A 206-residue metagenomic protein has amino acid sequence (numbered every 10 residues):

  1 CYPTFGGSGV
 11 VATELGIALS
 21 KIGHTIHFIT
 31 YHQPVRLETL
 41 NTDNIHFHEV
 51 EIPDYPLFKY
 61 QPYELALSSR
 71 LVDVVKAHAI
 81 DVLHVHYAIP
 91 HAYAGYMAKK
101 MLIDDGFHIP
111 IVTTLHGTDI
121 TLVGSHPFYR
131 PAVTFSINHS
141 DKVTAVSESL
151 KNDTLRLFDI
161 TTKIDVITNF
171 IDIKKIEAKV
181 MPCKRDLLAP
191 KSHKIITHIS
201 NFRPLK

Functional and structural regions predicted by a protein language model:
C1-V35, D43-H48: N-terminal subdomain of nucleotide-sugar transferases
F5-G6, I173, R203-K206: A short, basic/aromatic alpha-helical/loop segment that forms part of the nucleotidyl-sugar donor-binding site
H32, S149, F170: Carbohydrate-associated surface elements
P56-L83, A92-M97, P127-P131, F135 (+1 more regions): An amphipathic, basic-hydrophobic alpha-helix
I103-V112, T118-S136, N152, V180: Nucleotide-sugar donor phosphate/pyrophosphate-binding loop at the beta->alpha transition of glycosyltransferases
N138-E148: A short beta-strand/loop micro-motif in the catalytic core of glycosyltransferases that engages the nucleotide-sugar
T144, A189-K206: Conserved donor-binding/catalytic core segment of Leloir-type glycosyltransferases
I176-P190: A short helix/loop element that forms part of the nucleotide-sugar donor recognition site in Leloir-type
